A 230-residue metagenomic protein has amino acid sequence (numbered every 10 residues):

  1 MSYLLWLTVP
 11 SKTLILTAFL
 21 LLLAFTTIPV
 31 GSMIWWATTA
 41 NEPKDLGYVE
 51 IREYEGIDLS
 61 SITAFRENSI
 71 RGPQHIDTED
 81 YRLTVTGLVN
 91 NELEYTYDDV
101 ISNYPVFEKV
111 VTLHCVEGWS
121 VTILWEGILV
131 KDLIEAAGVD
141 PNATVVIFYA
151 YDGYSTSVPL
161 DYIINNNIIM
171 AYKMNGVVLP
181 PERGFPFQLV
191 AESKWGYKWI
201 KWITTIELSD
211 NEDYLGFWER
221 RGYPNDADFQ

Functional and structural regions predicted by a protein language model:
S2-E79, L83, A136-Q230: Extended, aromatic/histidine-rich regions of cofactor-dependent oxidoreductases associated with respiratory
P73-V121: A glycine-rich, hydrophobic loop/mini-helix early in the fold
Y81, L93-T96, E126-L129, L133 (+1 more regions): Stable alpha-helical elements in mature extracytoplasmic
G87-V89, D99, E117-W119, G127 (+3 more regions): A mature extracytoplasmic/lumenal domain signature
P105-V158: Mid-length scaffold segments of soluble, non-membrane domains
